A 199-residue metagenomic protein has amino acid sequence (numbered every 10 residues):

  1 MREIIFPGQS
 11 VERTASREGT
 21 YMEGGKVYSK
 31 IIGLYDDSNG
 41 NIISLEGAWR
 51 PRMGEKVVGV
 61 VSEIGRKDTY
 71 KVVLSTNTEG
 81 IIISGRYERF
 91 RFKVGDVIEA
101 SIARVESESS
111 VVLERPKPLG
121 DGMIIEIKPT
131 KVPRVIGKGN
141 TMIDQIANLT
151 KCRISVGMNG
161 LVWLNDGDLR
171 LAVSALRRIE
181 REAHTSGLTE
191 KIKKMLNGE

Functional and structural regions predicted by a protein language model:
M1-E199: Single-stranded RNA-binding regions, centering on S1/OB-family and related RNA-binding modules
